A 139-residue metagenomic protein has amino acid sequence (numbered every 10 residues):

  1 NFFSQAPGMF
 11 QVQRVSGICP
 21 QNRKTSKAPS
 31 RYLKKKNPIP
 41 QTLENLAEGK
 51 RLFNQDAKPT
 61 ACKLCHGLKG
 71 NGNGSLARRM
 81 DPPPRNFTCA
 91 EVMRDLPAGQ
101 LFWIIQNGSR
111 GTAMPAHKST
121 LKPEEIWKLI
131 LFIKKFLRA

Functional and structural regions predicted by a protein language model:
N1-Q21: N-terminal low-complexity segments that are often proline-rich with Ser/Thr-Pro
C19, C62-C65, M114: Disulfide-bonded cysteines in secreted/extracellular proteins and peptides
K24-Q55: Electrostatic cytochrome c docking/interface patches
L43-E44, M80-K134: Extracytoplasmic electron-transfer domains, predominantly the class I c-type cytochrome c fold
L43-L68, A77: Sequence/structural segment immediately N-terminal to covalent heme-attachment motifs in c-type and related
L64-G72, E91, Q106-N107: Detector for the c-type heme attachment site
N71-G72, T120, K135-A139: Inter-heme linker and motif-flanking segments adjacent to c-type heme-binding CXXCH motifs in c-type cytochromes
